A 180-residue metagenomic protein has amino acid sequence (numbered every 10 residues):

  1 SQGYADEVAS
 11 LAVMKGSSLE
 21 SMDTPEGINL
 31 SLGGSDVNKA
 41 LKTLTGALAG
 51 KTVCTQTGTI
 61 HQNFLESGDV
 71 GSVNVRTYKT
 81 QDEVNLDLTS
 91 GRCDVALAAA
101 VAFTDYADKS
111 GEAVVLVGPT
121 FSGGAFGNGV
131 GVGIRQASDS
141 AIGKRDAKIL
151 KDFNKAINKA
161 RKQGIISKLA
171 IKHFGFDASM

Functional and structural regions predicted by a protein language model:
S1-C54, G58, A137: A conserved helix-loop-strand patch within extracytoplasmic ligand-binding domains of the periplasmic binding
Y4-A5, G46, C54-G58, T77-Q81 (+3 more regions): Solvent-exposed, acidic/flexible segments
A5, M14-S17, G58-T59, T80-Q81 (+4 more regions): Solvent-exposed coil/turn segments that connect beta secondary-structure elements in extracytoplasmic/periplasmic
A5-S10, D108-N154, F176-M180: Periplasmic-binding protein-like
V37-K42, V75-S90: Short helix-initiation/N-cap motifs at beta->coil->alpha
N63-G68, D82, T89-S90, D94-F126 (+1 more regions): A ligand-binding cleft/hinge motif common to bilobed small-molecule-binding domains
A156-F174: Periplasmic-binding protein-like
